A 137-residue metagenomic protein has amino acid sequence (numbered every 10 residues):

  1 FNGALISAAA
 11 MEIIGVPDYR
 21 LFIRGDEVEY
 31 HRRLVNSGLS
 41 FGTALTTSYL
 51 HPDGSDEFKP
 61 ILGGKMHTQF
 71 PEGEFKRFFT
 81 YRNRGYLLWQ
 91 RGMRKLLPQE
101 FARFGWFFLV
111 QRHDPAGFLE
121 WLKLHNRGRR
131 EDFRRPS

Functional and structural regions predicted by a protein language model:
F1: Short, flexible, basic/aromatic active-site loop/helix in glycosyltransferases
A4-I14, R20-T47: A short, conserved alpha-helix in the catalytic core of glycosyltransferases
A44-T68: Active-site donor/metal-binding and catalytic loop motifs of nucleotide-sugar-dependent glycosylation enzymes
G64-F78: A short acidic, glycine-rich active-site loop that binds or catalyzes chemistry on phosphate/adenosine moieties
F75-T80, H113, G117: Soluble or luminal CAZymes and related metallo-dependent hydrolases
T80-W89: A conserved mid-domain beta-alpha-beta active-site/ligand-binding segment of alpha/beta enzyme cores
W89-S137: Non-catalytic, C-terminal membrane-associated alpha-helical segments of glycosyltransferases
